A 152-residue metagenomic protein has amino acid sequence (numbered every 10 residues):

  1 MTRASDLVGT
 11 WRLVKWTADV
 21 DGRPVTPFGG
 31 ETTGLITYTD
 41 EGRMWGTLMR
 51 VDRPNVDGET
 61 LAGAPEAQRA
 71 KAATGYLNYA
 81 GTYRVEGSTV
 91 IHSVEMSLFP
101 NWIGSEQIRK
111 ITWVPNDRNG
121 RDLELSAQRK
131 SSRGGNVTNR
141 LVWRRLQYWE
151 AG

Functional and structural regions predicted by a protein language model:
M1-N78, V85-G152: Lipid interaction determinants
